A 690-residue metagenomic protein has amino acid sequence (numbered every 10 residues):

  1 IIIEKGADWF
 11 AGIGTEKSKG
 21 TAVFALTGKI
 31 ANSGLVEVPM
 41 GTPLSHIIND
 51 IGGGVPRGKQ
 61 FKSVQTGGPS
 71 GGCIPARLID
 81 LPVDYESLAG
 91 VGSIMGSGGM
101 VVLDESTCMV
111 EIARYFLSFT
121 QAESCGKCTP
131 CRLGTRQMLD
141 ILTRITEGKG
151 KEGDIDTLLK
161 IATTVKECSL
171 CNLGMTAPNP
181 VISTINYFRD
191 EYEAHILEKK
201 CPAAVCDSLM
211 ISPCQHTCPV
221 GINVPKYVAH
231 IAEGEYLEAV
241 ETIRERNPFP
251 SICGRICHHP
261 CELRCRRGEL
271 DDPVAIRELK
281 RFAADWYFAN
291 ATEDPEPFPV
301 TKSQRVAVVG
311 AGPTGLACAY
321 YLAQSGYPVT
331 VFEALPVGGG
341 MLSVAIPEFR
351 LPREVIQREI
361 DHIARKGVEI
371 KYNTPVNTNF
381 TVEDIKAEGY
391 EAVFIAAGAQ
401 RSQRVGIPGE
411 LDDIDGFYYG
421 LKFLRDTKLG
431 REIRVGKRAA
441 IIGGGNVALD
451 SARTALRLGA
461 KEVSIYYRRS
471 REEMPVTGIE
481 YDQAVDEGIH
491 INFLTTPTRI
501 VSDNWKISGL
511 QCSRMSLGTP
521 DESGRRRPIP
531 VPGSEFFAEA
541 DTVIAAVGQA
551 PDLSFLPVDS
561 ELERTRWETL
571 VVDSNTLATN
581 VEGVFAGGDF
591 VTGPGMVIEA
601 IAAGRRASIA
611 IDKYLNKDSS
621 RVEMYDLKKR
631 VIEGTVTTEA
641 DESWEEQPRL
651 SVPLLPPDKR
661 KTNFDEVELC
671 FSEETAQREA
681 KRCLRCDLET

Functional and structural regions predicted by a protein language model:
I1-C206, A676: Redox cofactor-anchoring modules in respiratory/redox and cofactor-processing assemblies
P213, D482-Q483, G488, T495-S508 (+1 more regions): Mid-to-C-terminal Rossmann-like scaffold of FAD/NAD(P)H-dependent oxidoreductases
A283-P299, R358-T378, S402-L458, R564-N575 (+1 more regions): Glycine-rich dinucleotide-binding loop and its adjacent helix/turn
V300, R305-V309, Q357-I407, R499-Q511 (+3 more regions): Feature captures the FAD/FMN-dependent oxidoreductase FAD-binding
Q304-T330, A448-L456: N-terminal Rossmann-like FAD-binding beta1-loop-alpha1 element of flavoenzymes
P328-V331, L335-I370, R425-T427, A452-R499 (+1 more regions): Rossmann-like dinucleotide-binding cores of NAD(P)H-dependent redox enzymes
D412-G436, P520-M596, I601, T638-A640: FAD-site-proximal beta/loop scaffold in flavoenzymes
S451, F590-D618: A conserved FAD-binding loop/helix module that cradles the flavin
